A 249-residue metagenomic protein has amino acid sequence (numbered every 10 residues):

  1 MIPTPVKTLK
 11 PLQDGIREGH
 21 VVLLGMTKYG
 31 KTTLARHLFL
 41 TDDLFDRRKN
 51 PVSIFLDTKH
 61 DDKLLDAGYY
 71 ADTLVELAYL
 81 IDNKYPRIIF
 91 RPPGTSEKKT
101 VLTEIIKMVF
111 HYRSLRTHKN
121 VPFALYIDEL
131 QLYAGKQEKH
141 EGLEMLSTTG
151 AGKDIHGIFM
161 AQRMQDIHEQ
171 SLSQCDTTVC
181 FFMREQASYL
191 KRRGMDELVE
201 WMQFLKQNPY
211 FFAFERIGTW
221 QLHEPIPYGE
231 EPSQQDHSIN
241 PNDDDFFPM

Functional and structural regions predicted by a protein language model:
M1-D72, L132, K136-H140, I155 (+1 more regions): Glycine-rich phosphate-binding loop of nucleotide-binding enzymes
M1-G25, R48, V101, L115 (+1 more regions): Conserved P-loop NTPase motor module
D14-R17, L44-N50, Y79-Y85, R116-V121 (+1 more regions): Flexible, charged surface loops at secondary-structure boundaries
V21-L40, S96-D196: Conserved P-loop NTPase motor cores
K49-P51, Y85, K153-I155, S173-T177 (+1 more regions): Short glycine-/polar-rich loops that comprise or flank the Walker A/P-loop and associated switch/sensor motifs
D72-A78: Alpha-helical scaffolding within the catalytic cores of extracellular/periplasmic polymer-degrading hydrolases
Y79-T103: Conserved P-loop NTPase mechanochemical-coupling segment
Y189-T219: P-loop/Walker A phosphate-binding loop and immediately adjacent motor/lid segment at beta-alpha junctions
